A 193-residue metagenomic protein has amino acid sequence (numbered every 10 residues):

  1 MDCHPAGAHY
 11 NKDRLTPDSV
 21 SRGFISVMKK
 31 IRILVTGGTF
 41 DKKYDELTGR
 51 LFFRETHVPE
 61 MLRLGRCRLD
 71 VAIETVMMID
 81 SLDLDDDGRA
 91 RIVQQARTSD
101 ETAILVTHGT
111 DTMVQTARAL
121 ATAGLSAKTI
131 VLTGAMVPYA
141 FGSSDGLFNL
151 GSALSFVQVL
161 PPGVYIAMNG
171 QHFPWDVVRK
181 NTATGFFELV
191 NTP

Functional and structural regions predicted by a protein language model:
H9-Y10, G23-F24: Short, positively charged and aromatic/hydrophobic N-terminal segments
Y10-K12, G124: Short, flexible coil/linker elements and helix-boundary hinge sites characteristic of intrinsically disordered
M28-P193: Active-site histidine-anchored catalytic micro-motif
